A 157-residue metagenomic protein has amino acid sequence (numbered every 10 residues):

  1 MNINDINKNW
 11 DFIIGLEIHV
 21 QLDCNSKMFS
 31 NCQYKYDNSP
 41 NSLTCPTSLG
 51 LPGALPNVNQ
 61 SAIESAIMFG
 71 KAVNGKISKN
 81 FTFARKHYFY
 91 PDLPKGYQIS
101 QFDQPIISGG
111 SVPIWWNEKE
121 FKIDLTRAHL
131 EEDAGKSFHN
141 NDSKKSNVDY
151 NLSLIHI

Functional and structural regions predicted by a protein language model:
M1-L154: Basic, nucleic-acid-interacting segments
